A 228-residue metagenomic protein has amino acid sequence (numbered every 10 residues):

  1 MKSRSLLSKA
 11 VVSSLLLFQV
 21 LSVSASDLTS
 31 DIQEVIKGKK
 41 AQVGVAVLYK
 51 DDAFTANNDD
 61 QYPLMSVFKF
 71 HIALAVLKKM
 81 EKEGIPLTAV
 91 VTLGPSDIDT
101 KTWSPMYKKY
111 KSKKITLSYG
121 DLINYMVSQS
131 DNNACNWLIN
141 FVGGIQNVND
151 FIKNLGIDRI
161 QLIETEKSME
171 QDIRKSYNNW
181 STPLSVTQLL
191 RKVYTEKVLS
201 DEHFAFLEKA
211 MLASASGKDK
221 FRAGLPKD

Functional and structural regions predicted by a protein language model:
M1-V11: Bacterial N-terminal signal peptides that target proteins for export
D27-N58: A short, well-structured edge-of-sheet supersecondary motif
Q42, I115, N136-V198: Mid-domain, small-residue-enriched loop/turn segments at the edges of structured enzyme/sensor domains
P63-L93, M126: Active-site SXXK
L87-S104, V142-G143: Acidic helix-start/capping segments at beta-turn-to-alpha-helix junctions
I98-N136: Conserved catalytic neighborhood of penicillin-recognizing serine enzymes
K153, Q188-D228: Conserved active-site loop region of the serine DD-peptidase/beta-lactamase
